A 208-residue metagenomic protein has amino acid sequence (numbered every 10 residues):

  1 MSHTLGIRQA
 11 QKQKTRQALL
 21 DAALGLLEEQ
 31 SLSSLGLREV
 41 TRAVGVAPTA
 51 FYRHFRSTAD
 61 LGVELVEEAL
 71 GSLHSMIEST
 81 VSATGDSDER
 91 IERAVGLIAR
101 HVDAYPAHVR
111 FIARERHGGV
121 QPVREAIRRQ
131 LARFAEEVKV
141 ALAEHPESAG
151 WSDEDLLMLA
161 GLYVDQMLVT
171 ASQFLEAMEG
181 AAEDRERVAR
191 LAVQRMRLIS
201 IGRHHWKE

Functional and structural regions predicted by a protein language model:
M1-K14, S152, K207-E208: N-terminal intrinsically disordered/low-complexity leader segments
Q11-A23, V40, L65-A69, L73 (+1 more regions): Generic hydrophobic, amphipathic alpha-helix propensity
A18, L26-D60, E64: Helix-turn-helix
L27, F55, G62-A69, I112 (+2 more regions): Alpha-helical DNA-contacting segments of helix-turn-helix folds
G36, R110-A113, W151, E183: Short, hydrophobic secondary-structure boundary micro-motifs
E64, E78-A104, S148, D153-Y163 (+1 more regions): Hydrophobic alpha-helical connector segments
D103-P122, K139, V169-E176: Amphipathic alpha-helical segments used for helix-helix packing
Q121-E147, L157-S172, R190-R197: Amphipathic alpha-helical packing segments from all-alpha helical-bundle domains
